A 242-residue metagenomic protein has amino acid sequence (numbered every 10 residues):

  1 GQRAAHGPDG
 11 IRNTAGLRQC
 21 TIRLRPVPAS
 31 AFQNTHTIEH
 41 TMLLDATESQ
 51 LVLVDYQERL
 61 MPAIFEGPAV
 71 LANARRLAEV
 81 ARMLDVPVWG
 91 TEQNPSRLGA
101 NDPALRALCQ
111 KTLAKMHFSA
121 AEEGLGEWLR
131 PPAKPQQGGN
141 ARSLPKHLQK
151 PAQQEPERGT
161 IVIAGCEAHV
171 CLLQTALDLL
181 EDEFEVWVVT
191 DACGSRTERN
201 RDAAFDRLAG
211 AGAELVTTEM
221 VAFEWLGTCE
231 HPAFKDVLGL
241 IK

Functional and structural regions predicted by a protein language model:
A4-A5, T14-A15, T37: Short linear motifs in low-complexity or flexible loops
Q19-T41: Short, Lys/Arg-enriched N-terminal segments with co-localized hydrophobic residues within the first ~10-30 amino acids
T41-T47, L84, S96-K242: Active-site-adjacent betaalpha module
A46-S49, I64-P95: A short alpha/beta connector and helix-capping loop motif
S49-Y56: N-terminal nucleotide-binding beta1-loop-alpha1 segment
Y56, G90-Q93, T190: A cross-domain feature marking catalytic cores of carbohydrate-active enzymes and several ubiquitous metabolic/repair
E58-P62: Short acidic, Gly/Ser-rich segments with clustered Asp/Glu that frequently serve as metal-coordination loops in enzyme
